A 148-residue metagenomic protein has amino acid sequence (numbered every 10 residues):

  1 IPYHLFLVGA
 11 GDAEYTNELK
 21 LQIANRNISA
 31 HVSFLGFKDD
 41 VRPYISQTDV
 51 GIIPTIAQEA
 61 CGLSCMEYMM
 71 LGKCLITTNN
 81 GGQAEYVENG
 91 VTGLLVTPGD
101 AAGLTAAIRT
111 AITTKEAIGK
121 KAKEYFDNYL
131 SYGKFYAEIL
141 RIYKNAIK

Functional and structural regions predicted by a protein language model:
I1-S33: A conserved nucleotide-sugar
S33-T48, M70, E88: Short acidic alpha-helix that forms the nucleotide-activated donor recognition element in Leloir-type transferases
R42, A60, C65-M70, A84-E85: Short alpha-helical segment that forms part of, or immediately flanks, the ligand-binding pocket in carbohydrate-active
S46-A60, K73: Acidic donor-binding loop of glycosyltransferase active sites
C74-T77, V87: Short hydrophobic beta-strand element within catalytic cores of glycosyltransferases and related nucleotide-activated
N89-G90, L94-A101, T110-K115: Conserved acidic donor-binding segment of nucleotide-sugar-dependent glycosyltransferases
T110, T114-Y129, F135-R141: A short, well-ordered alpha-helix in the C-terminal region of glycosyltransferases
